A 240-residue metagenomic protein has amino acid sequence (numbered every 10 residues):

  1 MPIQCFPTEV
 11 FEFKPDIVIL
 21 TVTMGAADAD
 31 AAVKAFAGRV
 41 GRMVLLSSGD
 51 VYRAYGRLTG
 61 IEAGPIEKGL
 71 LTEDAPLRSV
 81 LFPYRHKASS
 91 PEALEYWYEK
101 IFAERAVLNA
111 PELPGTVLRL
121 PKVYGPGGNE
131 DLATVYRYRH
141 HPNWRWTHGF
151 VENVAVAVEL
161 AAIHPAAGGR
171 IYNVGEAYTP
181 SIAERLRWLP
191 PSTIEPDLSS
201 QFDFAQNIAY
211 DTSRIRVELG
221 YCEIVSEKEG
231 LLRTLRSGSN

Functional and structural regions predicted by a protein language model:
M1-V40, L45, V51-L58: NAD(P)H-binding glycine-rich loop region in Rossmannoid oxidoreductase-like domains and their noncatalytic homologs
L45-L46, V117: A short, hydrophobic beta-strand element of the alpha/beta-hydrolase
G49-R78, E95, V123-G127: Conserved catalytic-site region of short-chain dehydrogenase/reductase
E73-V117: Active-site Tyr-X1-5-Lys
L113-P114, G125-V135, R139, W144 (+4 more regions): Glycine/proline-rich active-site loop of Rossmann-fold NAD(P)-dependent oxidoreductases
V117-L120, P142-A155, I171, I182 (+2 more regions): Conserved loop-to-helix N-cap of the C-terminal "lid" that shapes the substrate pocket in Rossmann-like
A155-N207, D211-T212: Mid/C-terminal beta-alpha module of Rossmann-like enzyme folds, strongest in SDR-family dehydrogenases/epimerases
E227-N240: Amphipathic terminal alpha-helices
